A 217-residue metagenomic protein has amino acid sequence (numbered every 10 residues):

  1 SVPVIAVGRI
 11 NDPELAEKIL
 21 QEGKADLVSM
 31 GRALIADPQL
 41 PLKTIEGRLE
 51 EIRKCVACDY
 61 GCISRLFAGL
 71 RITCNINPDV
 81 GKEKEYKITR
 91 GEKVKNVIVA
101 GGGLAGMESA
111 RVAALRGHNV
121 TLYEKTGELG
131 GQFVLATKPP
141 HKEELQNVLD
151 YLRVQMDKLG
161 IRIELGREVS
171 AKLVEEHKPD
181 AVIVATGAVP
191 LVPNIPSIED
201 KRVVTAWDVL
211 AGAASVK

Functional and structural regions predicted by a protein language model:
S1-A100, L104-V120, E128, P190-L191 (+2 more regions): Flavin-dependent oxidoreductase catalytic cores
C58-C62, L66, R90, R162-K217: FAD-binding core/adjacent interface of flavoenzyme oxidoreductases
G131-H177: N-terminal Rossmann-like dinucleotide/flavin-binding domain of flavoprotein oxidoreductases that bind FAD/FMN
